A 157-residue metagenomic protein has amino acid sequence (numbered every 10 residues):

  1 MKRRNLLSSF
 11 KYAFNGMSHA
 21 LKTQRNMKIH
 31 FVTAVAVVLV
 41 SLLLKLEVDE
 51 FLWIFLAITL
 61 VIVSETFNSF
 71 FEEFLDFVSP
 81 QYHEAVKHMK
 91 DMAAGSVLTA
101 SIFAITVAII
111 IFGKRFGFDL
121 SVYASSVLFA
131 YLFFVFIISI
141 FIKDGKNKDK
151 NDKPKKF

Functional and structural regions predicted by a protein language model:
K2-K11, N15-S64, V97-F157: Hydrophobic alpha-helical transmembrane segments
L60-S96: Acidic (Asp/Glu-rich) catalytic motifs at the cytosolic membrane interface
